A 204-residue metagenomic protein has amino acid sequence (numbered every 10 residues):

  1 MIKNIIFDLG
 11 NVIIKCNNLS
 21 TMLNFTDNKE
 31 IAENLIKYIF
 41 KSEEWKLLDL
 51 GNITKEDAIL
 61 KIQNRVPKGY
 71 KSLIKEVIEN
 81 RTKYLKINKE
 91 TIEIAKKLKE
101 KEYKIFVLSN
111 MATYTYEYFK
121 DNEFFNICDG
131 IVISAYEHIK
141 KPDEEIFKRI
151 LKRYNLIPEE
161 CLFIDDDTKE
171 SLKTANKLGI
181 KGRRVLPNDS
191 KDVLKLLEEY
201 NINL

Functional and structural regions predicted by a protein language model:
M1-F40, N64: Active-site neighborhood of HAD-like aspartate-dependent phosphohydrolases
M1-I5, A112-T113, F119-L204: Asp-based, Mg2+/Mn2+-dependent phosphohydrolase catalytic module
D8, K15, F106-N110, I164-D165: Short beta-strand segments
D8-N11, G51, V107, I131 (+1 more regions): Generic structural signal for small/hydrophobic residues in well-ordered secondary structure, especially within
I13, T82-N88, I139, S190: Acidic-and-aromatic substrate-binding clefts and catalytic sites of carbohydrate-active enzymes
N28-I39, V66-I78, E159, L204: Short, surface-exposed acidic
W45-E76: A metal-dependent, Asp-based hydrolase signature
K75-F106, E144: Short, acidic loop-to-helix structural element flanking the phosphoryl-transfer center in phosphate-processing enzymes
